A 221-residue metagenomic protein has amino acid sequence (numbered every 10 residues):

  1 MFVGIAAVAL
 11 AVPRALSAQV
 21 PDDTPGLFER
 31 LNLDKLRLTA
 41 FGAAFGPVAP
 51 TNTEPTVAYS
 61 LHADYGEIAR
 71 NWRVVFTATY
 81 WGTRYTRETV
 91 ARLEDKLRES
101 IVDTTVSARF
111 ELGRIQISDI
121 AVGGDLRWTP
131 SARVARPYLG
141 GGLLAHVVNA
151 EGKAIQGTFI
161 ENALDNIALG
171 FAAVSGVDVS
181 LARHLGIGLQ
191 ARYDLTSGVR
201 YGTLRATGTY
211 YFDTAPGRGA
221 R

Functional and structural regions predicted by a protein language model:
F2-R14: Bacterial N-terminal signal peptides
R14-V74, Y80, L204-R221: Short glycine/proline- and aromatic-enriched beta-strand/turn motifs that initiate or cap beta-hairpins
L33-F41, R70-V74, R133-L139, I167 (+2 more regions): Outer-envelope beta-barrel architecture signal
R37-T39, T53-Y59, Q116-V122, A135 (+2 more regions): Residues that define the transmembrane beta-barrel architecture of outer-membrane proteins
A44-N52, T83-Y85, A145-G152, D194-G198 (+1 more regions): Sequence/structural signature of outer-membrane beta-barrel proteins
G46-A49, S107-G113, G157-A163, A191-T196: Extracellular loop and loop/strand-boundary signature of outer-membrane beta-barrel proteins
H62-I155, R205, Y210-F212: Gram-negative (and chloroplast) outer-membrane scaffold detector with strong preference for beta-barrel transmembrane
T83, A173-R221: Predominantly the C-terminal beta-signal and adjacent terminal strand-loop region of outer-membrane beta-barrel
